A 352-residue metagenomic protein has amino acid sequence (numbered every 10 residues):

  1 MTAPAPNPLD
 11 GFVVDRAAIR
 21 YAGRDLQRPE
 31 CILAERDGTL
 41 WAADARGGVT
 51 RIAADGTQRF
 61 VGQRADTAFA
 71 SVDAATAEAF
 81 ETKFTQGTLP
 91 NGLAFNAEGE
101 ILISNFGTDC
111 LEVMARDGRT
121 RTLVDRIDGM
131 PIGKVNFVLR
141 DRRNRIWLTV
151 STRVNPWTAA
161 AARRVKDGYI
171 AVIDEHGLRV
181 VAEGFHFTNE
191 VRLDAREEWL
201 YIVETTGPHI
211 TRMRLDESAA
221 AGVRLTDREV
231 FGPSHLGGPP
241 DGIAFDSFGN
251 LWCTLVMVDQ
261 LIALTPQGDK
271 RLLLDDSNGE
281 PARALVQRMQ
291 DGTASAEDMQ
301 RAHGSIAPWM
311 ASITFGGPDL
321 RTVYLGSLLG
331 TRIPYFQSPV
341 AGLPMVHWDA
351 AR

Functional and structural regions predicted by a protein language model:
M1-R352: Sequence-structural signature of mature extracellular/luminal beta-sheet repeat domains, prominently beta-propellers
